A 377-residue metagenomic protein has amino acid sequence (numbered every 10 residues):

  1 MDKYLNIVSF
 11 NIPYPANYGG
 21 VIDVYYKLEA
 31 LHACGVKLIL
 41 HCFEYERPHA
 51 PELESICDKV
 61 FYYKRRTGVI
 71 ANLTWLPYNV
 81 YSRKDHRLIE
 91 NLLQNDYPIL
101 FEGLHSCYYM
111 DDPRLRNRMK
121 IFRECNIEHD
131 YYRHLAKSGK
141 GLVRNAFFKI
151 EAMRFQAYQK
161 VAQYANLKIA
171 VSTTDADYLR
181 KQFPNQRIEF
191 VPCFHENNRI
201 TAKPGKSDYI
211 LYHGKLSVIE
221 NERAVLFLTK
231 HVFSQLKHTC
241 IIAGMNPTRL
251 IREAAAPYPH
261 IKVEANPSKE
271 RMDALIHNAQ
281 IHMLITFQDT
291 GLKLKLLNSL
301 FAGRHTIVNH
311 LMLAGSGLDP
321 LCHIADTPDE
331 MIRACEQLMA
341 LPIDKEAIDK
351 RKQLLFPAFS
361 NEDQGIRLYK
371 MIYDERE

Functional and structural regions predicted by a protein language model:
M1-V60: N-terminal subdomain of nucleotide-sugar transferases
D23, F190-P257, K262-H277, A325: Conserved catalytic-core segment of nucleotide-activated headgroup transferases in glycan assembly
Y26, R87-L93, E128-D130, G139-K168: Membrane-proximal helix-turn-helix segments that form the acceptor-binding/catalytic region of lipid-linked
D58, F148-I200: Donor nucleotide-sugar binding/catalytic pocket of nucleotide-sugar-dependent glycosyltransferases
R83, A340-D374: A charged, aromatic-enriched C-terminal amphipathic alpha-helix characteristic of glycosyltransferases across folds
I99, L115-S138: Active-site proximal beta-strand in glycosyltransferases
I276-G291, A302-R304: Acidic donor-binding loop of glycosyltransferase active sites
K295-F301, H305-N309: Short hydrophobic beta-strand element within catalytic cores of glycosyltransferases and related nucleotide-activated
